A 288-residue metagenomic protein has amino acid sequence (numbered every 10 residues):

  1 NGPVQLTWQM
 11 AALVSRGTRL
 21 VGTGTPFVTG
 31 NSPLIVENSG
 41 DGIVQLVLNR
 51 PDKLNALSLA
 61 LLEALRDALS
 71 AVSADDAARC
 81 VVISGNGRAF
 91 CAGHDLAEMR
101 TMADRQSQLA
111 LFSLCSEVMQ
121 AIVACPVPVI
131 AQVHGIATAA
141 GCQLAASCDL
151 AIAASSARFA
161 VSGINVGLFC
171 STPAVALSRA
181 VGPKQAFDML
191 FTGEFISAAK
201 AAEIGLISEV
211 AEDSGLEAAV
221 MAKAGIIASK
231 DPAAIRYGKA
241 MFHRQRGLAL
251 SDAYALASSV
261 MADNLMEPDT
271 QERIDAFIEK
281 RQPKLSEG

Functional and structural regions predicted by a protein language model:
L6, M10-N86, Q120: Conserved CoA-thioester-binding segment of acyl-CoA-metabolizing enzymes
L20-N49, K53, F195-A228, R236-R246 (+1 more regions): Amphipathic alpha-helical segments at domain termini/boundaries
L46, R50, L65, I83 (+6 more regions): Terminal peptide-recognition signature
A60-A64, L114, A121, A219 (+4 more regions): Charged catalytic carboxylate motif
A74-A77, G85-A121, A137, A249: Glycine- (often His-adjacent) and acidic-residue-rich active-site loop that binds/positions the CoA thioester
Q120-A233, E267, E272: Crotonase-fold acyl-CoA enzyme core
M189-L190, M241-R244, S259-L265: Helix-loop "lid/cap" segments that line or gate small-molecule binding pockets
